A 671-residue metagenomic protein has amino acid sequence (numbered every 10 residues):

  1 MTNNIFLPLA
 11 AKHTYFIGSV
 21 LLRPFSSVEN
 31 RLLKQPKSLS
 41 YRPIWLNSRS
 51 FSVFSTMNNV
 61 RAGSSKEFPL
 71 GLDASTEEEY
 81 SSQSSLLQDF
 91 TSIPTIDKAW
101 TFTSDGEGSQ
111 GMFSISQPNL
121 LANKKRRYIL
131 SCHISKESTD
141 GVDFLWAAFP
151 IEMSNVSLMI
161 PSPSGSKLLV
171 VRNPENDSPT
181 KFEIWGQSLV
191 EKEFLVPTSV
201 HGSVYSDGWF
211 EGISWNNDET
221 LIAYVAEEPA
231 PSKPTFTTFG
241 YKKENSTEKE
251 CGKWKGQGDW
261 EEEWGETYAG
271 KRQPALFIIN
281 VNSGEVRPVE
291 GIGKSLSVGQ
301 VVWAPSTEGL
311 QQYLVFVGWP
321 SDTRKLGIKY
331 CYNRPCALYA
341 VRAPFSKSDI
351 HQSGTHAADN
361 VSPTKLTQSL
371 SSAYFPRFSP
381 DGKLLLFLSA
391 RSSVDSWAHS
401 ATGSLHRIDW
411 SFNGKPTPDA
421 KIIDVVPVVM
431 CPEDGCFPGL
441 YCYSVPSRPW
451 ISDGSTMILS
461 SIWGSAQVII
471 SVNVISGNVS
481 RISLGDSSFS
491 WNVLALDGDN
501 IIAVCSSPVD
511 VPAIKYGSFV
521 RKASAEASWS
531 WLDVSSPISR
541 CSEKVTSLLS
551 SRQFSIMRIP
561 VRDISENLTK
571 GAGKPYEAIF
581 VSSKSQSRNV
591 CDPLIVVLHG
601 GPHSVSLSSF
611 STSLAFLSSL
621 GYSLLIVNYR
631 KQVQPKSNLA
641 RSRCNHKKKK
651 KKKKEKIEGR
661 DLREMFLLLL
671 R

Functional and structural regions predicted by a protein language model:
N58-Q88, P94-Q110, Q117, A223-A226 (+9 more regions): Non-catalytic accessory segments flanking enzyme active sites
W100-Q110, L158-K167, G212-L221, Q300-Y313 (+3 more regions): Blade-terminus and WD-like Trp-Asp/Gly-His loop motifs, strongest in beta-propeller folds
I115-Y128, P150-M153, L169-I184, P197-W209 (+10 more regions): A flexible loop/linker signature enriched in serine peptidases of the S9 family
I129-F144, I184-E191, V472-V479, A523-S524: Surface-exposed loop/turn elements that mediate protein-protein interactions on large endomembrane-trafficking
G141-A148, K192-S199, R287-G291, I350-L366 (+3 more regions): Beta-propeller fold detector
Q187-L189, N280-G284, A343-S346, W410-N413 (+2 more regions): Short loop/turn segments that connect beta-strands within beta-propeller blades
S587-D592, V597-P635: Short substrate-entry loop that stabilizes the transition state in hydrolases
N645-K648, E655-L670: Alpha/beta-hydrolase active-site loop
